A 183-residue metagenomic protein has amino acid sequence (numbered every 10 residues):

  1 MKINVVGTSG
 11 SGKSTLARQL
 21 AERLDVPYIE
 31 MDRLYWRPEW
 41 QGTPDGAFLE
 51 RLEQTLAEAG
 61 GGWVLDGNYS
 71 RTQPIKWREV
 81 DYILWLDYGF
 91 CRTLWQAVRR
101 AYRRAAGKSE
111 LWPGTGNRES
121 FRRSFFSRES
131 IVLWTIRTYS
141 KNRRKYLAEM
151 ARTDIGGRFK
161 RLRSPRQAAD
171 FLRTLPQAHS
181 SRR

Functional and structural regions predicted by a protein language model:
V5: Hydrophobic anchor at the beta1->P-loop junction of P-loop NTPases
S9: The conserved Walker
K13: Conserved lysine of the Walker
L16: Hydrophobic positions on the alpha1 helix immediately C-terminal to the Walker A/P-loop
Q19: Active-site signature of alpha/beta-hydrolase-fold catalytic machinery across serine- and Asp/Cys-nucleophile hydrolases
R23, S130-R183: NTP-dependent small-molecule kinase module
P27-I83, Y88: Conserved nucleotide-sensing/catalytic segment adjacent to the nucleotide-binding pocket in NTP-handling enzymes
Y88-N142: A glycine- and Lys/Arg-enriched "phosphate-lid" helix/loop adjacent to the NTP-binding pocket of small-molecule kinases
